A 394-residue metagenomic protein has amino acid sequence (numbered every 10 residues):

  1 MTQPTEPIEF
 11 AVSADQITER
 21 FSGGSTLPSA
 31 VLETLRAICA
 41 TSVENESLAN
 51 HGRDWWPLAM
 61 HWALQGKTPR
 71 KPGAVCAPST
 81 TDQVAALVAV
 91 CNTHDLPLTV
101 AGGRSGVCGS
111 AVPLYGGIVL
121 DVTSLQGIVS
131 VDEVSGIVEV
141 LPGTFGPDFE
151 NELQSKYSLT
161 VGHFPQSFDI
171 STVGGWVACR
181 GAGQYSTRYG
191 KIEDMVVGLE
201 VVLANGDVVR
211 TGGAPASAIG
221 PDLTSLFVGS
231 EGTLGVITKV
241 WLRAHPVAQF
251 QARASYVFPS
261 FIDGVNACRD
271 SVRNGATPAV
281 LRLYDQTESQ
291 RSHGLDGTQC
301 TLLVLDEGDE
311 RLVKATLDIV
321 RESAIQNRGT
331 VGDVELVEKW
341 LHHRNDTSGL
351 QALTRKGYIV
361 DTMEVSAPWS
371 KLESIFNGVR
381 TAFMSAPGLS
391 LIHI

Functional and structural regions predicted by a protein language model:
M1-A89, G106-G136, Q286-H293, L336-T362 (+1 more regions): N-terminal flexible segment immediately upstream of the FAD-binding catalytic core in FAD-dependent oxidoreductases
R36, N92, Q154-S155, V272 (+1 more regions): Anion (oxyanion) recognition and catalysis
N45-H61, P246, A252-I392: C-terminal substrate-recognition/cap domain of FAD-linked oxidoreductases
H94, K156-Y157, N327, A386: Helix C-cap/helix->beta junction micro-motif
G102-S105, Q166, L283-Q286: Short, ordered loop/turn segments at secondary-structure junctions
G127-R282: FAD-binding subdomain of flavoenzyme oxidoreductases
